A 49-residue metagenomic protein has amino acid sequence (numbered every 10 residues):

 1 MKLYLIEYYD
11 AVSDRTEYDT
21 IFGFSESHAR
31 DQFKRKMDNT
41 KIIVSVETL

Functional and structural regions predicted by a protein language model:
M1-T16: Short aromatic-glycine-(Arg/Gly/Cys) micro-motifs in beta-strand/loop hairpins
L3, Y18, N39-I43: Low-complexity, intrinsically disordered short peptide segments enriched in small/polar/basic residues
Y4-I6, Q32, M37: Broad hydrophobic/π-residue packing in well-ordered secondary structure
A11, F24-E26, L49: Generic structural motif
R15-S25: A short, exposed loop/beta-hairpin motif centered on an aromatic-Gly-Thr core
K34-L49: Short, mixed-charge low-complexity intrinsically disordered segments
